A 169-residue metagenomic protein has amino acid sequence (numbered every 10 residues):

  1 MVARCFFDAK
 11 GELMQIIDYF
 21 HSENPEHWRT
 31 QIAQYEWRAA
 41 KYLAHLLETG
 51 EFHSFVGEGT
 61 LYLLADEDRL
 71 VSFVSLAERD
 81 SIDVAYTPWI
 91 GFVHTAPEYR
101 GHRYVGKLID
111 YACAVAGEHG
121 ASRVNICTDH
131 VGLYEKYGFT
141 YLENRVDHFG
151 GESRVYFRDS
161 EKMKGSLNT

Functional and structural regions predicted by a protein language model:
R4-F6, K10-T49, S160-N168: Short amphipathic alpha-helix that is part of the acyltransferase structural core
C5, L61-L63, N125: Residue-level detector of beta-strand face positions
E51-L63, W89: A short helix-loop-beta-strand connector motif used in the catalytic cores of GNAT acetyltransferases and, in some
G59, G150-Y156: Short hydrophobic/aromatic beta-strand or adjacent loop that forms the aromatic wall/cage of a ligand/substrate-binding
L63, R69-R79, T87-W89, H94: Conserved beta-strand in the GNAT
Y99, R103-Y111: Conserved acetyl-CoA pyrophosphate-binding loop and the N-cap/start of the following alpha-helix in GNAT-like
A112, A116-G117: Hydrophobic pocket-lining residues that define ligand/cofactor binding sites across diverse proteins
E118, S122, T128-E152: Conserved active-site alpha-helix within GNAT-family acetyltransferase domains
